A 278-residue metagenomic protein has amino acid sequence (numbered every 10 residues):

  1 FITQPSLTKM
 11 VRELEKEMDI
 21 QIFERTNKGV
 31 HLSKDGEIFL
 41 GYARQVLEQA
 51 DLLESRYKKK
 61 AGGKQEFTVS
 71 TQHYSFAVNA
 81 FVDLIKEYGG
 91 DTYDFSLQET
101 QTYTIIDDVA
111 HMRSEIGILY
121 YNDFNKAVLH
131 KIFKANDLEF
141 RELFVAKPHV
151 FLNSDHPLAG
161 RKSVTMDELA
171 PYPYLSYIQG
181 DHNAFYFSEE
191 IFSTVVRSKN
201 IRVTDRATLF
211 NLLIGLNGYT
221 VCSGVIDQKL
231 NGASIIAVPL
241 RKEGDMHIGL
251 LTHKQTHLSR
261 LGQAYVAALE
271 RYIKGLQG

Functional and structural regions predicted by a protein language model:
E13-L32: A short LG(V/I)-centered, amphipathic sequence patch enriched for acidic residue(s) preceding the LG motif
E17-M18, F39-A61, F67-T68, Y265: Alpha-helical linker/hinge and terminal dimerization helices associated with HTH transcriptional regulators
A61, I132-Y174: Flexible hinge/capping segments at coil-to-helix
K64-V128: Central regulatory/effector-binding core of bacterial HTH transcription factors
A77-D83, N122, K126, M166 (+2 more regions): Secondary-structure junction motif
D108-E115, Y120, Q179-I236: Hydrophobic hinge/microswitch elements
A135-R141, A146, A207-H257: Beta-alpha-beta core module
